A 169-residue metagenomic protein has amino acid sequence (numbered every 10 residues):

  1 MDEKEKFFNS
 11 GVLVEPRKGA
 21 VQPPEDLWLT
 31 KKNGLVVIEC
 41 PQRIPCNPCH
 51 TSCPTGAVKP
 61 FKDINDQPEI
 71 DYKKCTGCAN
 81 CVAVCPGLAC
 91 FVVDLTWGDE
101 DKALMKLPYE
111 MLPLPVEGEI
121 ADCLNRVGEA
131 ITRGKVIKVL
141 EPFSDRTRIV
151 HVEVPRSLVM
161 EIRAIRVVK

Functional and structural regions predicted by a protein language model:
Q22-P45, V58-G77, D94-E110: Ferredoxin-like iron-sulfur electron-transfer modules
I44-G56, K73-A89: Local cysteine-cluster metal-coordination motifs and their immediate loop/turn environment, predominantly Fe-S cluster
D94, L124-N125: Conserved "cap/hinge" positions at secondary-structure junctions
M111, N125-A130: Short, charged beta-turn/beta-strand-edge "cap" motif at the junction between a beta-strand and an adjacent loop
L114-V116: Short, well-ordered loop/turn sites that connect or cap secondary structure elements
E129-F143: Short beta-strand-centered aromatic/proline hotspots
P142-V154: Short, solvent-exposed secondary-structure boundary/capping segments
